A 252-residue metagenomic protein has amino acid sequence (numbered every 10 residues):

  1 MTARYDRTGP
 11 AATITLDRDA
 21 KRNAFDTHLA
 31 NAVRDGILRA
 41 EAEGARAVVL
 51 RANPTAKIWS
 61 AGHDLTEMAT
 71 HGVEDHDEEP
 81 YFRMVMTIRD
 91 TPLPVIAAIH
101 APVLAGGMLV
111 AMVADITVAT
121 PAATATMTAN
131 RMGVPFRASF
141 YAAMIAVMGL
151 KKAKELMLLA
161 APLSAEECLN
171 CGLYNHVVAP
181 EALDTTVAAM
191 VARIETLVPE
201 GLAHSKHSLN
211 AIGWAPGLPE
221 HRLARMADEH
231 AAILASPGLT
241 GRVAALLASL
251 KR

Functional and structural regions predicted by a protein language model:
M1-G9, A40-E43, N53-T55, A160-E166 (+3 more regions): C-terminal alpha-helix plus adjacent terminal tail
A3-R4, M86-E200: Crotonase-fold acyl-CoA enzyme core
G9-D17, H28-G72, T87-A97, I116 (+1 more regions): A structural preference for short, pocket-lining loop segments at secondary-structure junctions
I14, L50, D64, V110-M112 (+3 more regions): Hydrophobic/aromatic residues within transmembrane alpha-helices of multi-pass small-molecule transporters
R22: Glycine- and charged-residue-rich phosphate/anionic-cofactor binding loop of Rossmann-like
D26-L29, D77, L104, R137: Short, conserved glycine- and acidic-residue-centered signature motifs in active-site or ligand-binding loops
L29-A32, P80, M226: Hydrophobic alpha-helical membrane-association signature
G62, E78, F82, A105 (+1 more regions): Glycine-rich phosphate-binding loop at the start of an alpha helix
